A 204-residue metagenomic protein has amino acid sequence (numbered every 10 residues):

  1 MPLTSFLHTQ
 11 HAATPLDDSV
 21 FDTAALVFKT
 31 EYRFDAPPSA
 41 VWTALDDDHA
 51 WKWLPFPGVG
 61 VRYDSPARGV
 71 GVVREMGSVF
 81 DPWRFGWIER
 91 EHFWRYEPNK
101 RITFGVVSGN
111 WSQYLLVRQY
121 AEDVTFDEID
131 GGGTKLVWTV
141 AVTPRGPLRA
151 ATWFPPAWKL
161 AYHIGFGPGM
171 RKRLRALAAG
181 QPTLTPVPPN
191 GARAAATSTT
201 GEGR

Functional and structural regions predicted by a protein language model:
M1-P66, A192-R204: Hydrophobic ligand-binding cavity/cleft-lining segments
L3, A141-R204: A conserved amphipathic terminal alpha-helix motif
T14-P15, V27-F28, V59-R62, E75 (+3 more regions): Short structured motifs
D18, V72-D81, F104-W111: Short beta-strand segments that buttress and anchor functional surface loops
R33-P37, G77, D127-I129, T139-R145: Solvent-exposed residues in well-ordered beta-strands and their adjoining turns, especially edge/terminal strands
A40-L45, A50, R74, F93 (+3 more regions): Hydrophobic pocket/interface hotspot
D48-R90, E97, G203: Short beta-edge strand/loop motif at the mouth of beta-sheet-based domains
W53, W83-K135, A141: Hydrophobic-ligand binding "helix-grip"
